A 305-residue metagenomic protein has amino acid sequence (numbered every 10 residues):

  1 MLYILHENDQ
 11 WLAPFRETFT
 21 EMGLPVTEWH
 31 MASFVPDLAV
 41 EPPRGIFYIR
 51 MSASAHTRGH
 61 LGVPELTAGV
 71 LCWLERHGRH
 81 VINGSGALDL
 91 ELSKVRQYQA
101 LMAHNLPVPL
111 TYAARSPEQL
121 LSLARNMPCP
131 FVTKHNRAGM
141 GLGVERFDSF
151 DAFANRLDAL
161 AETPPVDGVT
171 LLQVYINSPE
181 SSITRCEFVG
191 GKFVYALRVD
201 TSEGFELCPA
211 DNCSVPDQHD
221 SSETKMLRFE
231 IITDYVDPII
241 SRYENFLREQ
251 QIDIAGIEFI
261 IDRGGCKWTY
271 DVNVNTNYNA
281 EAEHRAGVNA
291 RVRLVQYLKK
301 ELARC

Functional and structural regions predicted by a protein language model:
M1, R76-G78, G86-S182, D237 (+1 more regions): Active-site nucleotide/adenylate-binding loops and adjacent lid/helix of ATP-dependent enzymes
E7-L110: Conserved N-proximal alpha/beta basic substrate-recognition cap immediately N-terminal to, or forming the N-lobe
S52-A55, N136-A138, N275: Short glycine-rich anion-binding loops that position phosphate/pyrophosphate groups of nucleotides and phosphorylated
A113, F188-V189, I261: Generic beta-strand structural signal
F131, V194-Y195, A255, W268-Y270: Protein kinase-like catalytic core scaffold
E145-L247: Phosphate-binding site of ATP-dependent enzymes
D234, R248-I252, I261-C305: C-terminal active-site "lid" helix and adjoining low-complexity regulatory extension at the edge of ATP-using catalytic
I257-F259: Hydrophobic residue at the +6 position relative to the catalytic HRD Asp in the kinase catalytic loop
